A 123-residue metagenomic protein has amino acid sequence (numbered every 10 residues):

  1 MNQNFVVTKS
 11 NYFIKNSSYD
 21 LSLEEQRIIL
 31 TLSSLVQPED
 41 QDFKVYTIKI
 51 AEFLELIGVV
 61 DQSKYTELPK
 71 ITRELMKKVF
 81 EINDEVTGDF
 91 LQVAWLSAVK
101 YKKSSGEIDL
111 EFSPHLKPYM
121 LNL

Functional and structural regions predicted by a protein language model:
M1-L123: Charged, alpha-helix-forming regions
